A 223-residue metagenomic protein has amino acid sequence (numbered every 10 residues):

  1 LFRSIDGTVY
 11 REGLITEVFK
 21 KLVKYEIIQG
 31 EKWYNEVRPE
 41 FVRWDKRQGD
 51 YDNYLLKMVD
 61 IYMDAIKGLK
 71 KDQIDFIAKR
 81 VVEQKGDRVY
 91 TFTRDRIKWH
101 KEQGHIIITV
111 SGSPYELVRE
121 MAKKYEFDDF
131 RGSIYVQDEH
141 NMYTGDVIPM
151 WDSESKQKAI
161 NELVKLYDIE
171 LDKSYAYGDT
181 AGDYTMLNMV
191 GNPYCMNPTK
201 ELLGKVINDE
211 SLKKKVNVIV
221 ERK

Functional and structural regions predicted by a protein language model:
S4: Short, acidic, Ser/Thr-enriched surface-loop or helix-capping motifs
T8-V9: Hydrophobic "anchor" residues
E12-L14, N188: Short glycine/proline-enriched turns and hinge-like loops at secondary-structure junctions
L14-I15, V23-W99: A metal-dependent, Asp-based hydrolase signature
F19: Active-site nucleophile-adjacent alpha helix/oxyanion-hole segment immediately C-terminal to the catalytic cysteine
F76-I77, E83-K223: C-terminal cap/substrate-recognition subdomain and adjoining C-terminal extension of metal-dependent phosphatase-like
